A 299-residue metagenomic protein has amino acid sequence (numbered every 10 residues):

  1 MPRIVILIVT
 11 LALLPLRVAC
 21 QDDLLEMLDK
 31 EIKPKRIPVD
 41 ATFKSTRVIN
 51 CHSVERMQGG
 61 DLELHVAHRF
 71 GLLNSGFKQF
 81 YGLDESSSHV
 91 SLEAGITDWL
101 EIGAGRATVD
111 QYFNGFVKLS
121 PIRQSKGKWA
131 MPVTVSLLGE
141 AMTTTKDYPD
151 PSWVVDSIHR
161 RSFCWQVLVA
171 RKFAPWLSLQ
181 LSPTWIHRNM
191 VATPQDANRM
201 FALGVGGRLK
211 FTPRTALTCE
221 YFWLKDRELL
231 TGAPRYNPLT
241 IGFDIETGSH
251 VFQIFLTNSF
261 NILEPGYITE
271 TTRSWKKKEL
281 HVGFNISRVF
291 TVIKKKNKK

Functional and structural regions predicted by a protein language model:
M1-V5: Positively charged n-region of N-terminal signal peptides that target proteins for export
L7-I8, V18-A19: Cleavable N-terminal signal peptides
C20-Q21, T218: Intrinsically disordered, low-complexity regulatory regions of eukaryotic regulatory proteins
Q21-V154, R161-W165, A170-L181, W185-N189 (+3 more regions): Transmembrane beta-barrel domains of Gram-negative outer membranes and organellar outer membranes
P194-R227: A contiguous binding-surface segment within folded domains or other stable secondary-structure elements
D196-N198, G232-Y236: Membrane-helix boundary/juxtamembrane motif in polytopic membrane proteins
